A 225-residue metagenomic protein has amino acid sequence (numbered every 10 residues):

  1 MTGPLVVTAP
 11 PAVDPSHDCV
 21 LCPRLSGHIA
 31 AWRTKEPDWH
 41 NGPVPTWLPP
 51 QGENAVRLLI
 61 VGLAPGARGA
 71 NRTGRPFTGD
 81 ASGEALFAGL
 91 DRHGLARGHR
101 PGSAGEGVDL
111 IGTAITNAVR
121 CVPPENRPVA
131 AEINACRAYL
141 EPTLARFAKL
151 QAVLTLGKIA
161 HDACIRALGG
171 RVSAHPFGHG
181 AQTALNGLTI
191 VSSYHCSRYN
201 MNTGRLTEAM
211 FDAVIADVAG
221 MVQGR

Functional and structural regions predicted by a protein language model:
G3-G224: A polyanion-binding, active-site-adjacent surface
